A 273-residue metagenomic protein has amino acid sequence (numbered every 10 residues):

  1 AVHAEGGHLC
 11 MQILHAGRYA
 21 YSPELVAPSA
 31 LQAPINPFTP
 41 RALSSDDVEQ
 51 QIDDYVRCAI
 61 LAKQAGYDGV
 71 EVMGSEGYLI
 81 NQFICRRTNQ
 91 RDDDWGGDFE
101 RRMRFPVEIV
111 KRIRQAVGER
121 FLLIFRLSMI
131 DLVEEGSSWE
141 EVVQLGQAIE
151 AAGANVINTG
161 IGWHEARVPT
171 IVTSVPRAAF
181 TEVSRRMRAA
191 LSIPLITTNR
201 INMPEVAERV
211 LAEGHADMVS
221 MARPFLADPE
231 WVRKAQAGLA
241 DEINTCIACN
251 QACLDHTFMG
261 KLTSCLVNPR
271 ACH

Functional and structural regions predicted by a protein language model:
A1-H273: Flavin-dependent oxidoreductase catalytic cores
